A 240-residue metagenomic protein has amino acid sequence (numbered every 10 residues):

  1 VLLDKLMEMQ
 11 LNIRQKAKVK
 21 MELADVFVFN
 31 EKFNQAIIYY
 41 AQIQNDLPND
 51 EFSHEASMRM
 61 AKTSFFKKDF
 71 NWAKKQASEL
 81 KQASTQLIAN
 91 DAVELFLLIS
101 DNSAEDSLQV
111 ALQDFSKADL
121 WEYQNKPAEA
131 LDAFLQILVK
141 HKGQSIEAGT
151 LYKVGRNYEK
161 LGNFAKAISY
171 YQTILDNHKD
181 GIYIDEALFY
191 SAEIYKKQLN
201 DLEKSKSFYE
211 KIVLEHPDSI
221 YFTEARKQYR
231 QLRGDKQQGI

Functional and structural regions predicted by a protein language model:
V1-I240: Acidic, polar-rich low-complexity tracts and alpha-helical solenoid repeat scaffolds
